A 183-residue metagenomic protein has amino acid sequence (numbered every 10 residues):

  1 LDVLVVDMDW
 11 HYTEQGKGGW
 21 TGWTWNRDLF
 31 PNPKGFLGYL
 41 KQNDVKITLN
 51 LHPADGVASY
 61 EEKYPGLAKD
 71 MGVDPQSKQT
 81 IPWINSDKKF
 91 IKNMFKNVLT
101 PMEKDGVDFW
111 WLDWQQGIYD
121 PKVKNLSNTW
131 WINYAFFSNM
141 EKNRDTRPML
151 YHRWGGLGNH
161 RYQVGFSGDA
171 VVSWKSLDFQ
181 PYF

Functional and structural regions predicted by a protein language model:
L1-F183: Catalytic-domain carbohydrate-binding cleft regions of carbohydrate-active enzymes
